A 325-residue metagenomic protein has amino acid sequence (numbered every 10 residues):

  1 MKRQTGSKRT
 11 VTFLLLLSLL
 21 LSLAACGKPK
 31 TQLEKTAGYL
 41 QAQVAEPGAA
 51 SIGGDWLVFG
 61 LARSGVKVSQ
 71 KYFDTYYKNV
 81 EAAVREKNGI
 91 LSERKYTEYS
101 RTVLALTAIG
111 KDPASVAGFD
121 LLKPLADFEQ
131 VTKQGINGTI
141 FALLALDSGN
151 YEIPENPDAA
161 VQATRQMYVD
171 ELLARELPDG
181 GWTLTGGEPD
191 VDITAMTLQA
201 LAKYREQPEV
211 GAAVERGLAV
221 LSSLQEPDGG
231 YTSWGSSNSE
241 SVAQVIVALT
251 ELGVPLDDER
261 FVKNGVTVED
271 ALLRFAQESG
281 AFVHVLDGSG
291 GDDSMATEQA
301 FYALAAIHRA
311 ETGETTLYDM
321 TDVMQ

Functional and structural regions predicted by a protein language model:
K2-Q4, A24-Q325: Preference for long, amphipathic alpha-helical scaffolds in soluble/luminal domains and all-alpha bundles
S7-K28: Sec-dependent N-terminal signal peptides of Gram-positive bacterial secreted proteins and lipoproteins
